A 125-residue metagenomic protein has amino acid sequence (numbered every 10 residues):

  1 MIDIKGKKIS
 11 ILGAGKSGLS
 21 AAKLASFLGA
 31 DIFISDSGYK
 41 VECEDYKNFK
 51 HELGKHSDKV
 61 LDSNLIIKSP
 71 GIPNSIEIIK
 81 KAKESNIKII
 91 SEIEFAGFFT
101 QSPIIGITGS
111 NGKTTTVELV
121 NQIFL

Functional and structural regions predicted by a protein language model:
M1-V41, Y46-H51, L61-I66, I87 (+1 more regions): ATP-dependent carboxylate-amine ligase
K8, L19-F27, D58-S63, P70-L125: Phosphate-binding loop of NTP-binding sites
D36-K40, K55-H56, I93-A96: Short, acidic/turn-prone active-site loops that include or flank metal/cofactor- and phosphate-binding residues
